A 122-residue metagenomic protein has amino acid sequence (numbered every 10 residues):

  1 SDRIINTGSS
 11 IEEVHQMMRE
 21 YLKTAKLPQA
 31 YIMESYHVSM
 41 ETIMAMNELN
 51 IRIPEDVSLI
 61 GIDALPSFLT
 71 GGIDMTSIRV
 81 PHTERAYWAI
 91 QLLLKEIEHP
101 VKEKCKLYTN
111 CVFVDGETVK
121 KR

Functional and structural regions predicted by a protein language model:
S1-E13: Short beta-strand elements in bilobed, periplasmic/extracellular small-molecule ligand-binding domains
H15, R19-R122: Flexible loop/turn connectors
